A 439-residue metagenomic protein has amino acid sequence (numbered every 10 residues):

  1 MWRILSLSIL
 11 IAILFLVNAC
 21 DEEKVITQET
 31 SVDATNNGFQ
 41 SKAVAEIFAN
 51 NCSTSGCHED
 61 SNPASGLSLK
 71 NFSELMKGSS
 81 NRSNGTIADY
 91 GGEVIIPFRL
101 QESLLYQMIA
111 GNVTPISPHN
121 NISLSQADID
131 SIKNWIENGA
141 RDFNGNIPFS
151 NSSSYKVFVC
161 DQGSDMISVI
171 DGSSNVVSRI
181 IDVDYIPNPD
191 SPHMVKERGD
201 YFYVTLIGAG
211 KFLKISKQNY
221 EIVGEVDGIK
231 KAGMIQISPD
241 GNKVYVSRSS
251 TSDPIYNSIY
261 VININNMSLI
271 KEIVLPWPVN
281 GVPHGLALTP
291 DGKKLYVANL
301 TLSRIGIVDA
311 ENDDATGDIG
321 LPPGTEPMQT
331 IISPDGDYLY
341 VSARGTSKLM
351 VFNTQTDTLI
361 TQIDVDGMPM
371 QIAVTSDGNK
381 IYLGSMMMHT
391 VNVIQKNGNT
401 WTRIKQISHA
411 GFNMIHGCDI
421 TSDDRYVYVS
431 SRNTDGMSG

Functional and structural regions predicted by a protein language model:
M1-S6: Bacterial N-terminal signal peptides that target proteins for export
L7-F15: Bacterial N-terminal signal peptides
I13, V32-D33, D128, D337 (+1 more regions): Intrinsically disordered, low-complexity regions enriched in Ser/Pro/Gly/Gln/His and often acidic
F15, F39, A43, P187: Short, surface-exposed alpha-helical recognition segments that flank or form part of ligand/macromolecule-binding
C20-Y155: Aromatic- and Gly/Pro-enriched helix-to-coil junctions and flexible linker segments
G111-V113, N120, E137-G439: Predominantly soluble domains enriched in secretory-pathway, periplasmic, or organellar proteins
